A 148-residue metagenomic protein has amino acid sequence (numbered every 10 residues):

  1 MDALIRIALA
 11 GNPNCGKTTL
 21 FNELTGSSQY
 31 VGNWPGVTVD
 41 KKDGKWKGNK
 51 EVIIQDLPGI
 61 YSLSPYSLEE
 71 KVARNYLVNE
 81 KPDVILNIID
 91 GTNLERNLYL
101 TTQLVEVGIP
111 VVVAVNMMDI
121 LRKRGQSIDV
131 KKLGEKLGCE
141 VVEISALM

Functional and structural regions predicted by a protein language model:
M1-Y66, N79-E80: Conserved G1/Walker A P-loop phosphate-binding module
A10, L57-P58, I89, I144-L147: A short hydrophobic beta-strand->loop->alpha-helix junction that borders the nucleotide-binding pocket of P-loop NTPases
K41, E69-N75, R96-L100: Well-ordered alpha-helical segments embedded in enzymatic catalytic cores
V52, V111, V141: Hydrophobic anchor at the start of a short beta-strand that flanks the dinucleotide cofactor-binding loop
I60-S62, V78-T101, V105-S127: Conserved Switch II/interswitch segment of TRAFAC-class P-loop GTPases
D119-M148: Canonical P-loop GTPase G-domain recognition
